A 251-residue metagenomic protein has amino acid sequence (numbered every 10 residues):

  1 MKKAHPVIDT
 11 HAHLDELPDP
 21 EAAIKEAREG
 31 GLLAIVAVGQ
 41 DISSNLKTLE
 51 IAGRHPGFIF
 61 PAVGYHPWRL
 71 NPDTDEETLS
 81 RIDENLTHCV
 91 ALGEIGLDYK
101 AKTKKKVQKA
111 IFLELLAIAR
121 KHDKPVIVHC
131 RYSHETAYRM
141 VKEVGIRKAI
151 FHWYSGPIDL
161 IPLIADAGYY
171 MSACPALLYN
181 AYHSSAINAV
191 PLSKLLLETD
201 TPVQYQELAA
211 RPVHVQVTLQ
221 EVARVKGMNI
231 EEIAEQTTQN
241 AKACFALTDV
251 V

Functional and structural regions predicted by a protein language model:
M1-V251: Mid-domain alpha/beta scaffold segments of enzyme catalytic cores
